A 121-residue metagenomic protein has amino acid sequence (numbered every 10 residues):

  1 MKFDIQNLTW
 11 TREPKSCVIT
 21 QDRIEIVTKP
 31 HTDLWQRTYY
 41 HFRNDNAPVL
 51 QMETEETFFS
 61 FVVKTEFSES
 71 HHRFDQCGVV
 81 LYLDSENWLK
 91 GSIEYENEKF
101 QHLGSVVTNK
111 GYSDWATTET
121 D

Functional and structural regions predicted by a protein language model:
M1-D121: Extracellular glycan-recognition regions
